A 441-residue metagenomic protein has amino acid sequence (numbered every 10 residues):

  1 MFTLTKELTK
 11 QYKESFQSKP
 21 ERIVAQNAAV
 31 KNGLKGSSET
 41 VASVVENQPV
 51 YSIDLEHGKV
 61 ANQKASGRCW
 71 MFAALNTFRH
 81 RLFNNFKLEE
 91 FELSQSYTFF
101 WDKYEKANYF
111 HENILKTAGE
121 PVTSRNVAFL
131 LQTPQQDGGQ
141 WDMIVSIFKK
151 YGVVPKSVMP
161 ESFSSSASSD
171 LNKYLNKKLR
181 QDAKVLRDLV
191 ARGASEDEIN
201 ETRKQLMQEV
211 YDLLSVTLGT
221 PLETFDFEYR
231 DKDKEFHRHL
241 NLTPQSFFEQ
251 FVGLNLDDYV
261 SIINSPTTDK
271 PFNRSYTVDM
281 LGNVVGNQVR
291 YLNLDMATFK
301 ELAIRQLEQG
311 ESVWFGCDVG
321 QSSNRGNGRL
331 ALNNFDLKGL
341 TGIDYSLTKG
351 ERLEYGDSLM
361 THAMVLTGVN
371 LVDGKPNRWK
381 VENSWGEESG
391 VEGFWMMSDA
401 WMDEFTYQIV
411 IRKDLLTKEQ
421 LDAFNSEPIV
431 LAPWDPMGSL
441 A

Functional and structural regions predicted by a protein language model:
F2-G58: N-terminal regions that are enriched for targeting/export leaders and immediately downstream pro/stem segments
F2-R22, K59, F72-L75, L88 (+3 more regions): Bimodal feature
S15-E21, E46, N264-T268, G328-L332: Short acidic/polar alpha-helix capping motifs at helix-coil junctions
V44-V313, W379, S389-E392, D399 (+1 more regions): Active-site nucleophile-adjacent alpha helix/oxyanion-hole segment immediately C-terminal to the catalytic cysteine
C69, F148, E354-G386: Catalytic nucleophile-His microenvironment captured as a short glycine-rich beta-strand/loop that brackets
W101, G316-D318, V369, S384 (+1 more regions): Structured loops at beta-to-helix junctions and adjacent beta-edge loops in soluble globular domains
G286-T361: Long, positively charged binding patches that form subdomain-scale interaction surfaces for polyanionic ligands
V372, N377-A441: Conserved catalytic-core surface of thiol
